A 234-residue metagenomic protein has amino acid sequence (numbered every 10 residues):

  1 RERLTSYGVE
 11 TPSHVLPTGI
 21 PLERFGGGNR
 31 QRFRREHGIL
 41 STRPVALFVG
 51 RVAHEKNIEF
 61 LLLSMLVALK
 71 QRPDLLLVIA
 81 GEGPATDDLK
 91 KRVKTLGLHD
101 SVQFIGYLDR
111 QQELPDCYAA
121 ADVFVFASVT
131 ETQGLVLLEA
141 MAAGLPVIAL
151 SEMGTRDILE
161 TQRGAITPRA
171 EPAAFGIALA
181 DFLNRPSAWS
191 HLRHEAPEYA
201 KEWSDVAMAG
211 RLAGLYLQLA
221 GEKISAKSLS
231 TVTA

Functional and structural regions predicted by a protein language model:
R1-V15, I20-R24: A short, active-site helix/loop in glycosyltransferases that binds the activated sugar's phosphate group
G26-I39: A short helix/loop element that forms part of the nucleotide-sugar donor recognition site in Leloir-type
L40-K56, L62-M65, V78: Conserved donor-binding/catalytic core segment of Leloir-type glycosyltransferases
K90-L108: Nucleotide-activated donor-binding/catalytic signature segment of Leloir-type glycosyltransferases, i.e., the conserved
Y107, P115-A121: Short alpha-helical donor nucleotide-sugar binding micro-motif in glycosyltransferases
V129: Aromatic "clamp/platform" in nucleotide-sugar-dependent glycosyltransferases that forms part of the donor/acceptor
P146-A149: Short hydrophobic beta-strand element within catalytic cores of glycosyltransferases and related nucleotide-activated
E160-P172, D181-P186: Conserved acidic donor-binding segment of nucleotide-sugar-dependent glycosyltransferases
